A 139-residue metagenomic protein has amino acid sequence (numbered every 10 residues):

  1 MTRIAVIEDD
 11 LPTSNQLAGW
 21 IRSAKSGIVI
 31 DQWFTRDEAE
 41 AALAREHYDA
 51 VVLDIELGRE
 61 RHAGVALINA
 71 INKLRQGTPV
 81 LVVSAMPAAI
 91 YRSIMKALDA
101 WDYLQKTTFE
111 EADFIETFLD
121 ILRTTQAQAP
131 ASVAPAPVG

Functional and structural regions predicted by a protein language model:
E8: Conserved acidic carboxylate
L11-W33: Two-component/phosphorelay signaling modules centered on CheY-like receiver
A18-G19, Q32-A50, I55-E60: Acidic, metal-coordinating helix/loop segments flanking the phosphotransfer/catalytic sites of two-component signaling
K25, A44-E46, A70-G77, L98: Conserved phosphotransfer cores of two-component systems
H62-G77, P87: Short amphipathic alpha-helix used as the core "switch/output" element in two-component signaling
I90, T107-D120: C-terminal output helix
M95-D102: As written
